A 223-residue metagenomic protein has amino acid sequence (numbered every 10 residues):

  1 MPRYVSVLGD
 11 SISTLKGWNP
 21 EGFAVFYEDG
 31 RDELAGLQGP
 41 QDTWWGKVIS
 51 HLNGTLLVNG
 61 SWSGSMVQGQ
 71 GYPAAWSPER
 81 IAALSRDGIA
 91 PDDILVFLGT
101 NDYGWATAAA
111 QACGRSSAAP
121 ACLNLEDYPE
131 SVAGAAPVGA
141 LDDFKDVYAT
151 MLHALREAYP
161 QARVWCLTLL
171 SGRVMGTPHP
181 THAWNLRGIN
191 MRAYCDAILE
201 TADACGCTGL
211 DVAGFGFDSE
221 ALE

Functional and structural regions predicted by a protein language model:
Y4-V5, L15-D142, D146: Conserved SGNH/GDSL esterase-like catalytic core that processes O-acyl groups on lipids and polysaccharides
L8-G9, L167: Short hydrophobic segments within beta-strands
T43, K47-H51, A154, A158 (+2 more regions): Alpha-helical structural signal in soluble globular domains
G54, Y159-R163: A short helix->loop->beta-strand "cap" motif at the edges of active sites that frequently abuts
V58-G60, W165, T208-L210: General small-molecule cofactor/ligand-binding pocket signal
I81, Y148-L152, C195: Generic structural signal for well-ordered alpha-helices, preferentially at hydrophobic/aromatic core positions
G88-I89, E157-Y159: Short, conserved loop/helix-junction motifs that constitute active-site signature segments in enzyme catalytic cores
L169-E223: Catalytic His-Asp segment of secreted/periplasmic serine-dependent ester chemistry enzymes
